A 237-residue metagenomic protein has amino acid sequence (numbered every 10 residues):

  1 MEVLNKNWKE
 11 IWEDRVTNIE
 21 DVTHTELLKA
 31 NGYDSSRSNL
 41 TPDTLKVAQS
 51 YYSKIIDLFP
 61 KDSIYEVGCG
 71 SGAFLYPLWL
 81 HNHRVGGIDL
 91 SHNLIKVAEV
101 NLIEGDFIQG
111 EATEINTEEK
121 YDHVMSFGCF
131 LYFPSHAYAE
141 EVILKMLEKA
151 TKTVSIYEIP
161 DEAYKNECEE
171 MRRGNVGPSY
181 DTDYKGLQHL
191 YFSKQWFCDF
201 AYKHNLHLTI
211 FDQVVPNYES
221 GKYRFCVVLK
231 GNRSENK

Functional and structural regions predicted by a protein language model:
M1-N116, S155-K237: Class I (Rossmann-like) S-adenosyl-L-methionine-dependent methyltransferase catalytic domain, capturing the SAM-binding
L78, K145-L147: Class I S-adenosylmethionine-dependent transferase superfamily signal
M125: A conserved beta-strand element that flanks and buttresses the S-adenosyl-L-methionine
G128-Y132: Short catalytic micro-motifs in class I SAM-dependent methyltransferases
F133-K145: A short, conserved alpha-helix within the catalytic core of class I
K149-V154: Short glycine-dipeptide loop
